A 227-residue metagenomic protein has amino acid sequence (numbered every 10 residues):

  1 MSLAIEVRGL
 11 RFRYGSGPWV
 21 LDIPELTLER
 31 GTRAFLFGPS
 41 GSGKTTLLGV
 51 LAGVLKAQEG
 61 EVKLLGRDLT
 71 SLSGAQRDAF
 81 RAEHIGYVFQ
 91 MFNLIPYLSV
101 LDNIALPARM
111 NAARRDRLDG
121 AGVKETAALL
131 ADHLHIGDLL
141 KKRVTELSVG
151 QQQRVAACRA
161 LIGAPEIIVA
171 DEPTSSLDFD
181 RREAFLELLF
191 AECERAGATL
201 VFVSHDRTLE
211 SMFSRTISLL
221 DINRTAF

Functional and structural regions predicted by a protein language model:
A52: Helix-to-loop junction immediately C-terminal to a conserved catalytic motif
G60-D68: Conserved ABC transporter NBD signature motif
D68, A112, L118-L139: Conserved ABC ATPase "signature" region
L98-P107: Short coil-to-helix segment of the ABC ATPase nucleotide-binding domain corresponding to the Q-loop/switch region
R143-L147, Q151: Conserved ABC ATPase signature
A164: Conserved catalytic motifs of ABC-family nucleotide-binding domains
I168-D171: Catalytic Walker B motif of ABC-type/P-loop ATPase nucleotide-binding domains
